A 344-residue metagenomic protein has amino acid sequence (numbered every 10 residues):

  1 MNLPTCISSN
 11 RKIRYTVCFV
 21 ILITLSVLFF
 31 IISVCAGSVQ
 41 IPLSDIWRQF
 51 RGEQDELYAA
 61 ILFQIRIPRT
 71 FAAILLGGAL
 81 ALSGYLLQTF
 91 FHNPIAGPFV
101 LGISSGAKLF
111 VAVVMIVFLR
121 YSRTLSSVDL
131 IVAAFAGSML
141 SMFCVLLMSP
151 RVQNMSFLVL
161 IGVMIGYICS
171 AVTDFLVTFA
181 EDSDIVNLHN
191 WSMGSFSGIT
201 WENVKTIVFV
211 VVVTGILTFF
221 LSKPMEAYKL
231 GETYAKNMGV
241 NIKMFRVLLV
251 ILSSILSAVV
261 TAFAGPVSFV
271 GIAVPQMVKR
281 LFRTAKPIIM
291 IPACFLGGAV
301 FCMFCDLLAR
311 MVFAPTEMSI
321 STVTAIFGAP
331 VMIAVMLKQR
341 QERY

Functional and structural regions predicted by a protein language model:
M1-Y344: Alpha-helical transmembrane segments in inner-membrane proteins
